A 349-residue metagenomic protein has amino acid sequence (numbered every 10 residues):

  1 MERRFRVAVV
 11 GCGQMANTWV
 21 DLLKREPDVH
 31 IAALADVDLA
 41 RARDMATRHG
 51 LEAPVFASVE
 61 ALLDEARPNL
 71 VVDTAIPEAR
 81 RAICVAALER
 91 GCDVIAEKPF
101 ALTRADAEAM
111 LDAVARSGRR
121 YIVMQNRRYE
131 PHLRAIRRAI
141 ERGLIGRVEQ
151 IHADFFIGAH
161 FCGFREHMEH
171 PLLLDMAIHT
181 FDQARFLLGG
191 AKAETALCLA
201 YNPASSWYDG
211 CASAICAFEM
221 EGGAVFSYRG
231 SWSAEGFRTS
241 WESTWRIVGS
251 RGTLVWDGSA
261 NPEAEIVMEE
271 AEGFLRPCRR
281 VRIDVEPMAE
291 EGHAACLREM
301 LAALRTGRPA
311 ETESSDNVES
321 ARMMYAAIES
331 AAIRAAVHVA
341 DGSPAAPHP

Functional and structural regions predicted by a protein language model:
M1-G50: N-terminal Rossmann-like dinucleotide-binding module
M1-R4, L70-V72, I266, E299-P349: C-terminal helix-rich "cap/oligomerization" subdomain common to oxidoreductases
T18, V37, V285-L297: Active-site loop of classical SDR/Rossmann-like NAD(P)-dependent oxidoreductases, centered on the catalytic Tyr-X3-Lys
W19, D38, P54-A113: Beta-loop-alpha module in the N-terminal Rossmann-like domain of NAD(P)-dependent dehydrogenases, especially those
D73, A96, Y121-V123, H152 (+2 more regions): Hydrophobic residues in well-ordered beta-strands that form the structural core
R120, R127-Y208, A217, R334: Predominantly a Rossmann-like dinucleotide-binding segment in NAD(P)-dependent oxidoreductases
D182-N261, A294-R308, A346-P349: Contiguous beta-strand/loop segments that form the cofactor/metal-binding neighborhood of enzyme cores
